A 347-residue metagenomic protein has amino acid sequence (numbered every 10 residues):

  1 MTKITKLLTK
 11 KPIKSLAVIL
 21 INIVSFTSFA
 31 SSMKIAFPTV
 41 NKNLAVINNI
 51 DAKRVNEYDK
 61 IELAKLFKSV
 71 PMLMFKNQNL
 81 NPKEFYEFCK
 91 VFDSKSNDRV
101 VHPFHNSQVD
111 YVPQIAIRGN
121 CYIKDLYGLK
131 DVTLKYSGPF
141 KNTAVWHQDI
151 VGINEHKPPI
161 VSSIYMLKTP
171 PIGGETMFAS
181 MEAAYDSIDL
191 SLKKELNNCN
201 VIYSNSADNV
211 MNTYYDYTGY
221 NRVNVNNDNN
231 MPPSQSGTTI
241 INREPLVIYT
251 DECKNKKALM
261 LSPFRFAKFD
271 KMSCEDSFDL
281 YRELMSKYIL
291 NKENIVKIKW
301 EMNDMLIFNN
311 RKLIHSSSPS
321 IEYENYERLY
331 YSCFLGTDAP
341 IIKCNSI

Functional and structural regions predicted by a protein language model:
M1-S32: Classical Sec-dependent N-terminal signal peptides that target proteins to the secretory pathway
M33-I307, R311-I347: Fe(II)/2-oxoglutarate oxygenase catalytic core
